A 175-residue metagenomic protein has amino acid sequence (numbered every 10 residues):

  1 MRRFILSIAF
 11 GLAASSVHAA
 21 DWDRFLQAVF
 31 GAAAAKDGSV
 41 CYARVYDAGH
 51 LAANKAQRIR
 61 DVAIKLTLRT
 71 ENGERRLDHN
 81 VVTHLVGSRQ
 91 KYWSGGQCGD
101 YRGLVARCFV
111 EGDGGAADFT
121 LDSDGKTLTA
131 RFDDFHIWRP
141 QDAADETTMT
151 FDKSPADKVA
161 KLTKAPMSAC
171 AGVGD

Functional and structural regions predicted by a protein language model:
R3, S16-A56, D113-A116, R131-D175: Amphipathic/hydrophobic helical signal segments and adjacent flexible N-terminal regions that mediate secretion
S7-A13: Bacterial N-terminal signal peptides
A20-Q97, Y101: N-terminal secretory signal peptides
R58, A63-T67, R76-V82, R107-F109 (+4 more regions): Ser/Thr- (and often Asn-) enriched beta-sheet segments in non-cytosolic proteins
V86-R139: Surface-exposed, polar helix/loop patches in the mature regions of secreted/periplasmic/lumenal proteins that form
